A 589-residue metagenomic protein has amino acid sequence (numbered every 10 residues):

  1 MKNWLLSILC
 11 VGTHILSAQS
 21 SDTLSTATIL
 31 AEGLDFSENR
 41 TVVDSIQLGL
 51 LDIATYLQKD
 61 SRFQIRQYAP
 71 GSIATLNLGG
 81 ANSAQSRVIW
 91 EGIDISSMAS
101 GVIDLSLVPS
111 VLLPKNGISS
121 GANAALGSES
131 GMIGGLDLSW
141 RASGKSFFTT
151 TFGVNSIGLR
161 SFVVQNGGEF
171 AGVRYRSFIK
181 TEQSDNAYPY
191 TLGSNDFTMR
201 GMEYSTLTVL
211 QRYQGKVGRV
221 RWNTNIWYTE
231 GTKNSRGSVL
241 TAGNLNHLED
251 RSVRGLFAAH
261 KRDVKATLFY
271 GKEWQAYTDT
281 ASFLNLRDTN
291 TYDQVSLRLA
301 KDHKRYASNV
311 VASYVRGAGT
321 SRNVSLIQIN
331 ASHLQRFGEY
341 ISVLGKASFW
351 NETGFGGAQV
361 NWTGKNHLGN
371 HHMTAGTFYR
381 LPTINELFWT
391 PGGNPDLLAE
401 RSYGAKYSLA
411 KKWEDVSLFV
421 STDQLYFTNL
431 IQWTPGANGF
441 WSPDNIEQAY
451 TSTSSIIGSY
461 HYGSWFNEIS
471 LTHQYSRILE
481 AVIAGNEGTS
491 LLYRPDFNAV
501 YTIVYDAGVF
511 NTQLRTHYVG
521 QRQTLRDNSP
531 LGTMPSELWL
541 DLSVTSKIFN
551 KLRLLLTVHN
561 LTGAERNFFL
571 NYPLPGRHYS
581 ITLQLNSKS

Functional and structural regions predicted by a protein language model:
W4, F427, Y518-L525, L542-S589: C-terminal beta-signal and adjacent terminal beta-strands/loops of Gram-negative outer-membrane beta-barrel proteins
S21-I53, T75, G135: N-terminal periplasmic "start-of-domain" segments of outer-membrane beta-barrel proteins
A54-D94: Extracytoplasmic beta-strand/coil segments of soluble accessory domains associated with Gram-negative outer-membrane
I93-S120: Short acidic/polar hinge/loop motifs at secondary-structure boundaries that mediate gating or recognition
G117-A125, G135, S139-G168, F197-M202: Short strand-turn segments of transmembrane beta-barrel domains in outer membranes, especially the first one or two
S184-L210, Q214-S296: Flexible loop and strand-edge segments within Gram-negative outer membrane beta-barrel domains
T241-R262, N366-H371, T377-T428, T434-H461 (+2 more regions): Outer-membrane beta-barrel signature, preferentially recognizing the C-terminal barrel domain of Gram-negative
H333-Y340, Q424-Y426, N445-L525, N550-R553: Gram-negative outer-membrane beta-barrel transporters
